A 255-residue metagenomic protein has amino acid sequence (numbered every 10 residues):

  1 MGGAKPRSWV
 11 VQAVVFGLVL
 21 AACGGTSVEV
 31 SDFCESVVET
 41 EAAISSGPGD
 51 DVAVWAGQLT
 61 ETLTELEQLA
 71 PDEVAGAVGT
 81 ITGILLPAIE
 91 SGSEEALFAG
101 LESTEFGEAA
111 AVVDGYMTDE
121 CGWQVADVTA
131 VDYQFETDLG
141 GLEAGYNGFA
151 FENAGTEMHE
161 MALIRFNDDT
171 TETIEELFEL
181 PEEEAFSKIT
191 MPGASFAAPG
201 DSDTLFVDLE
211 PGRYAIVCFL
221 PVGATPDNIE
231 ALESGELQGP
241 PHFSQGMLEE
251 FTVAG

Functional and structural regions predicted by a protein language model:
G2-A13: Bacterial N-terminal signal peptides that target proteins for export
V19-A22: C-terminal motif of bacterial Sec signal peptides marking the signal peptidase cleavage site
G24-T26: Bacterial signal peptide processing site
V30-G49, S93-V125: C-terminal amphipathic alpha-helix
D32, S36-L86: Alpha-helical segments in soluble extracytoplasmic regions
G122-V125, A130-Q134, L142-A144, T156-M158 (+1 more regions): Extracellular/periplasmic metallocenter environments
F151-G155: Asparagine-centered strand-capping/turn motif at beta-strand->loop junctions
E160-I164: Beta-strand signatures of extracellular beta-sandwich domains
